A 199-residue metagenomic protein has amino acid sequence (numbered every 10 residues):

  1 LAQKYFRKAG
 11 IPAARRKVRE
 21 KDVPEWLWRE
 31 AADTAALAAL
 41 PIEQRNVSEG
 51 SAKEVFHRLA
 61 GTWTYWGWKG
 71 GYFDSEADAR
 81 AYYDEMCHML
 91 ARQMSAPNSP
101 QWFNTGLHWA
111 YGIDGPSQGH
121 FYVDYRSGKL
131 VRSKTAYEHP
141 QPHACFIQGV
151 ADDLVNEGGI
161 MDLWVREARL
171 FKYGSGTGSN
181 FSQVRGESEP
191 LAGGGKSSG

Functional and structural regions predicted by a protein language model:
L1-G199: Extended catalytic cores of very large enzyme megasubunits
